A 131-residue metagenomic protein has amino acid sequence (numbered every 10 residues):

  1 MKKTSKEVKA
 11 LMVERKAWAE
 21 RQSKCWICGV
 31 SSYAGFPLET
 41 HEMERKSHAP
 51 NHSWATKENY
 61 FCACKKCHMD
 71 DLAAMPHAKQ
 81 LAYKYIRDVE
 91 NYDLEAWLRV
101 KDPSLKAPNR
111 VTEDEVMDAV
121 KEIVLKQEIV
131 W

Functional and structural regions predicted by a protein language model:
M1-K16, E122, K126-W131: Arg/Lys-rich, low-complexity, intrinsically disordered N-terminal tails that contact nucleic acids
K2-K3, S47-F61, M69-M117: Polybasic, low-complexity binding patches
K6-E7, E44-K46: Short gly/ser/thr-rich secondary-structure transition/capping motifs
K9-E39, C64-K66: Short cysteine-rich loop/turn motifs with clustered Cys
V30-Y33, D114, A119, I123: Compositionally biased, intrinsically disordered low-complexity segments
G35-M43, A73-H77: Short Cys/His-rich "knuckle" micro-motifs
